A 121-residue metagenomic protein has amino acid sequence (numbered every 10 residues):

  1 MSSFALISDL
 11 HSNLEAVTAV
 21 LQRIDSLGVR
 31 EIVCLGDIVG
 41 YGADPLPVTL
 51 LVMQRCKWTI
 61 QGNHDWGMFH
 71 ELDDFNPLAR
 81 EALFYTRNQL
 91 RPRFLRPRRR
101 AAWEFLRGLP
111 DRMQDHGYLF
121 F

Functional and structural regions predicted by a protein language model:
M1-R55: N-terminal active-site segment of His-dependent metallophosphoesterases
V48, Q54-F121: Active-site neighborhood of divalent metal-dependent phosphoester bond hydrolases
